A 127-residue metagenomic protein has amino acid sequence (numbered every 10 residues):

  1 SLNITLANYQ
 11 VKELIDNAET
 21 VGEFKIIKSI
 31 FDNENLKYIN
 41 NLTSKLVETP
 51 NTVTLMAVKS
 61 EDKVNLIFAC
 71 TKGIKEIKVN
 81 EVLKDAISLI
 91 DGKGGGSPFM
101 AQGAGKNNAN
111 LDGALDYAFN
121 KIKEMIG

Functional and structural regions predicted by a protein language model:
S1-G22, E48: Hard-cation-handling environments
K25-G127: Glycine-rich, acidic loop segments that terminate in or are immediately followed by a histidine
